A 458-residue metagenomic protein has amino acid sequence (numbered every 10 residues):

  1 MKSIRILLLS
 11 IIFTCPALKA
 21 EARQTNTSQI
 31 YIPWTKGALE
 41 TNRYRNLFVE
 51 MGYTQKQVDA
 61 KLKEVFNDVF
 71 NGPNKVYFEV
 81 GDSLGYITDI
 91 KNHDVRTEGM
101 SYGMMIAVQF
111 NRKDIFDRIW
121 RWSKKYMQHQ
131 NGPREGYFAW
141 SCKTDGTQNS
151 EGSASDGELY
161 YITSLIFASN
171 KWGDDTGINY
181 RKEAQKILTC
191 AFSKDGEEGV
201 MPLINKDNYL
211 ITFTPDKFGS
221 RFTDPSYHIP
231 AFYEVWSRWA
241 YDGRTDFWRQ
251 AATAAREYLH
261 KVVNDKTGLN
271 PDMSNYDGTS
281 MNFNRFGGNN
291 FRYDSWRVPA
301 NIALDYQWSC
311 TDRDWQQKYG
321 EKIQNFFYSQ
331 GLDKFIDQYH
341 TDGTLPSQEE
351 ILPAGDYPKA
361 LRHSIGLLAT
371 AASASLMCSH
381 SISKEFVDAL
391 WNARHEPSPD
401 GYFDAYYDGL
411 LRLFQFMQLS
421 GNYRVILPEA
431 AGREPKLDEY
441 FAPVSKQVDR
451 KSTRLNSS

Functional and structural regions predicted by a protein language model:
M1-L7: Bacterial N-terminal signal peptides that target proteins for export
L7-C15: Bacterial N-terminal signal peptides
R23-E64, H93-T97, G132-Y137, S150-D156 (+3 more regions): Extended ligand-binding clefts on enzyme/binding-domain cores
L47, Q55-Y102, A107-S150: Internal amphipathic alpha-helical repeat/solenoid segments
D94-M100, F116-K124, G152-F167, W172 (+1 more regions): Mobile, glycine-rich extracellular loop/lid and propeptide segments that shape or gate substrate/ligand access
G103, I115-F116, G177, A184 (+3 more regions): Solenoid-repeat scaffolds in large eukaryotic assemblies
L345-S445: C-terminal functional modules
D449-S457: Conserved small/polar residues in nucleotide/adenosyl-binding loops
